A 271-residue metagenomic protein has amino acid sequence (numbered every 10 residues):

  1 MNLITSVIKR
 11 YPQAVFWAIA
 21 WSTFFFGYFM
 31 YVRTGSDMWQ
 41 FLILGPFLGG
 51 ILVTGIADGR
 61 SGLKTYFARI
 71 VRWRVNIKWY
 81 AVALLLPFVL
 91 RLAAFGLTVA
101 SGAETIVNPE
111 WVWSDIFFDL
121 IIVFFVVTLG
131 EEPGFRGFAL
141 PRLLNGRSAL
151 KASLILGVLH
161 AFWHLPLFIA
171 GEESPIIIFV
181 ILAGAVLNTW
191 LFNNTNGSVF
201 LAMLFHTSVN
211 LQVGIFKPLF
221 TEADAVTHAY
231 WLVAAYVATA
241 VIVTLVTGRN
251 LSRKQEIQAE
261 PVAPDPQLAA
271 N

Functional and structural regions predicted by a protein language model:
M1-R10: Short, Lys/Arg-rich, polar N-terminal cytosolic tail immediately upstream of the first transmembrane signal-anchor
W17-D58, W79-A83, I106, S114 (+2 more regions): Alpha-helical transmembrane segments in multi-pass membrane proteins
W21-F29, F88-A93, G157-P166, H206-F216: Aromatic-anchored segments of alpha-helical transmembrane domains
V32-D37, P166-S174, E222-V226: Membrane-interface helix caps and helix-loop-helix hairpins in membrane proteins
V32-Q40, G62-R136, L140-G146: Juxtamembrane helix-loop-helix connectors linking adjacent transmembrane helices in multi-pass membrane enzymes
T98-W111, F168-I169, K217-A225: Membrane-interface helix termini and inter-helical loops of multi-pass transporters
G130-I155, W190-S198: Membrane-interface helix/loop boundary segments of multi-pass membrane proteins
G197-F200, F205-N271: C-terminal membrane module of polytopic membrane proteins
